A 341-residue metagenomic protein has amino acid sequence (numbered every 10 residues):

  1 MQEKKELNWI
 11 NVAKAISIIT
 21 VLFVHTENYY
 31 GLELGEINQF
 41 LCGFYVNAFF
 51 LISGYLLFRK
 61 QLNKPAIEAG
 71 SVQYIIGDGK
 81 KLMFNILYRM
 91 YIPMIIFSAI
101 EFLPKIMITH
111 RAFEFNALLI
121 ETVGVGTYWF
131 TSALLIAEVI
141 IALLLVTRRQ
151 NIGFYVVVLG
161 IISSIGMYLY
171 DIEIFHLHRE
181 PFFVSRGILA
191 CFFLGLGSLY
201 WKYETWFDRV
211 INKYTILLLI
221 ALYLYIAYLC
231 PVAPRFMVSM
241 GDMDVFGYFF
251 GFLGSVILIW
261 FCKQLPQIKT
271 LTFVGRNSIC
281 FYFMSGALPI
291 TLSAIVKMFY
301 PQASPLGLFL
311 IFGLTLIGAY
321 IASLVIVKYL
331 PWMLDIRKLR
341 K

Functional and structural regions predicted by a protein language model:
M1-K341: Alpha-helical transmembrane segments and their immediate juxtamembrane cytosolic regions
